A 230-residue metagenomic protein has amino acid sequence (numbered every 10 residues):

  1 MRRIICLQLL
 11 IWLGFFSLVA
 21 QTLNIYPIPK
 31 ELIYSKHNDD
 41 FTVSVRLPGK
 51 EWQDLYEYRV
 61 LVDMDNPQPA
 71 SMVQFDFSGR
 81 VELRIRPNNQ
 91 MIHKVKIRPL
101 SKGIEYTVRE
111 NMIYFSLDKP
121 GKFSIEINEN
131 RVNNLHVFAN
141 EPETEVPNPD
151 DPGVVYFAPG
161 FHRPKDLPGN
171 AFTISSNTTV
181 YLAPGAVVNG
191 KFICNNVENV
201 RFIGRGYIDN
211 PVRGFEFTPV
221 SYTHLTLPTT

Functional and structural regions predicted by a protein language model:
M1-Q21: Bacterial Sec-dependent N-terminal signal peptides
T22-P147: Beta-strand-enriched, solvent-exposed domains that form extended recognition/catalytic surfaces
N133, R163-P164, V188-N189, D209: Short loop/beta submotifs within extracellular cysteine-rich repeat domains
P142-P159: An acidic-aromatic substrate-binding cleft motif
A158, S175, Y181-A183, N195 (+1 more regions): Feature marks extracellular polysaccharide-active and adherence modules
P164-I174, N189-C194: Short, T/G/N/S-enriched strand-turn elements that build extracellular solenoid repeat scaffolds
N199, I203-Y222: Acidic/polar low-complexity surface segments
T223-T229: Conserved small/polar residues in nucleotide/adenosyl-binding loops
